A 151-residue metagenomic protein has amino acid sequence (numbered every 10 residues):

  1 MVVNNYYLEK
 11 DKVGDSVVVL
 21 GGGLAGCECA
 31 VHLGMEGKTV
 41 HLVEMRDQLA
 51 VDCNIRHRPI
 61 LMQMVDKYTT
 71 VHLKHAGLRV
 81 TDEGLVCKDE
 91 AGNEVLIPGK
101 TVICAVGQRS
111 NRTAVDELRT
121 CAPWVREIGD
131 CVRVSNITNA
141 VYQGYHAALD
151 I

Functional and structural regions predicted by a protein language model:
M1-E36, R119-N136: Glycine-rich dinucleotide-binding loop and its adjacent helix/turn
M1-S16, M35-E117: A Rossmann-like FAD-binding core segment of flavoenzymes
G21, C87-K88, A140-Q143: Short, surface-exposed amphipathic charged segments that create phosphate/polyanion-binding patches used for binding
G26, N54, A140: Short, conserved glycine- and acidic-residue-centered signature motifs in active-site or ligand-binding loops
E28, H32, E44, Q143: Acidic donor-binding helix in nucleotide-sugar-dependent glycosyltransferases
N139-I151: An active-site-proximal "capping" alpha-helix that borders the catalytic cofactor pocket
